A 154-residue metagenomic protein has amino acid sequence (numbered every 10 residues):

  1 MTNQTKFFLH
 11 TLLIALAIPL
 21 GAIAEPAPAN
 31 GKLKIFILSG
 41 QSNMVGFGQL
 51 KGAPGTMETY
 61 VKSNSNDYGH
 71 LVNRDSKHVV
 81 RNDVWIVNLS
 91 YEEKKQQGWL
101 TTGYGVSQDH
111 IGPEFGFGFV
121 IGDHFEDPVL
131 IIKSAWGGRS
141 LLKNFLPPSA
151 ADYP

Functional and structural regions predicted by a protein language model:
M1-T5: N-terminal secretory signal peptides that target proteins for export/translocation
F7-L9, W136: Intrinsically disordered, low-complexity segments enriched in glycine/proline and serine/threonine
H10-P19: Bacterial N-terminal signal peptides
E25-P154: Cell-envelope and extracellular/periplasmic
